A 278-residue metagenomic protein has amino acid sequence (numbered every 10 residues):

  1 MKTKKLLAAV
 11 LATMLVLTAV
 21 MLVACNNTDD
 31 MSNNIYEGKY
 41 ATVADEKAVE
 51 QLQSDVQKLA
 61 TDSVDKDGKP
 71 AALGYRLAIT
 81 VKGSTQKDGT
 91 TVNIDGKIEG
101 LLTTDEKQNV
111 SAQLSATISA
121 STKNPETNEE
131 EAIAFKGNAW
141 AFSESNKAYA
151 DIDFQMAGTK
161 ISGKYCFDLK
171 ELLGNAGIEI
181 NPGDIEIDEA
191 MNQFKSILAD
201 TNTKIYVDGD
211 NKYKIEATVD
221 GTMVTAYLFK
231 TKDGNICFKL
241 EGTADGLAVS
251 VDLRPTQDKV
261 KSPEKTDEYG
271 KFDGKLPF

Functional and structural regions predicted by a protein language model:
M1-T3: N-terminal secretory signal peptides that target proteins for export/translocation
K5-L17: Sec-dependent N-terminal signal peptides
M21-A24: C-terminal motif of bacterial Sec signal peptides marking the signal peptidase cleavage site
N26-F278: Subset-of-secretome marker
